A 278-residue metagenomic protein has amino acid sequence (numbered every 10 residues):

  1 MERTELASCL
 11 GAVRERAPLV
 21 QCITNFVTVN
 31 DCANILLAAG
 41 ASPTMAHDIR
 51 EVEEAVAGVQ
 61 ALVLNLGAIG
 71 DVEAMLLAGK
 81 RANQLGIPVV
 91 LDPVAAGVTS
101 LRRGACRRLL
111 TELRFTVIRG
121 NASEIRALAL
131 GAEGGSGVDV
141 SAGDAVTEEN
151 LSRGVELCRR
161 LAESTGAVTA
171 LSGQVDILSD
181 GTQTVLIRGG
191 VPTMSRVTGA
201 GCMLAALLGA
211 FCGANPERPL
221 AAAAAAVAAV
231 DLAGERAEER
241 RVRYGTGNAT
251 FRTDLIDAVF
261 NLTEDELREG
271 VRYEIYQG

Functional and structural regions predicted by a protein language model:
M1-S42: Glycine-rich phosphate/adenosyl-contacting loop at the front of the ribokinase-like
T4, L232-G278: Charged C-terminal helix
R14-L19, G181-M194: Glycine/charged-rich beta-loop-alpha catalytic/anionic-binding loops adjacent to active sites
I35-G86, L91: Active-site cofactor/substrate anionic-group-binding motifs, chiefly glycine- and Lys/Arg-rich phosphate-binding loops
A74, A78-G120: Glycine/small-residue-rich loop that forms an oxyanion/phosphate-binding "nest" at active or ligand-binding sites
L101-T184: Conserved phosphate/ATP/ADP-binding segment of small-molecule kinases
V191-L208, P219: Short glycine/threonine-rich catalytic loop with a Thr-x-Gly-x-Asp
L207-F251: Conserved post-catalytic alpha-helical subdomain immediately downstream of the catalytic base and nucleotide-binding
